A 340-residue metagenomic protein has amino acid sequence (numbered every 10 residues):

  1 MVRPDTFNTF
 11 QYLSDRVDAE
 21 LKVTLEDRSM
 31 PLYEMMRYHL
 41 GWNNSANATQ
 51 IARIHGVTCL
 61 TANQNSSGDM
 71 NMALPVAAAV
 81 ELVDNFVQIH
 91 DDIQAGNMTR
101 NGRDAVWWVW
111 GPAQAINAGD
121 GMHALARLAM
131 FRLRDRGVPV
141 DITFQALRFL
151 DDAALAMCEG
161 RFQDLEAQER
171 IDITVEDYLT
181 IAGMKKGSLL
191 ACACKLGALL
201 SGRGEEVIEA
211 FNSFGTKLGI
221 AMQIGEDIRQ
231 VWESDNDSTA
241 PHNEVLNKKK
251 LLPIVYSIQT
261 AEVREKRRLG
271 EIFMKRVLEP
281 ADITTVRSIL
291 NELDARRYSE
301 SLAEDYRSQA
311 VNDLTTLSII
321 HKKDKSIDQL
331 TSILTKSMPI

Functional and structural regions predicted by a protein language model:
M1-V83, I89, I93-W108, R161-E166 (+4 more regions): Conserved N-terminal diphosphate/IPP-binding helix and adjacent helical/loop segment of trans-prenyltransferase domains
L40, T284-I340: C-terminal charged capping/lid subdomain of soluble metabolic enzymes
N47, R100-M122, I171-K186, E209-S213 (+2 more regions): Divalent-cation-assisted or electrostatically stabilized phosphate/pyrophosphate-binding catalytic cores
T58, A126, G160, I254 (+1 more regions): Residue-level signal for inorganic ion chemistry
C59, M72-M98, A154-L155, G187 (+5 more regions): Active-site alpha-helical segments that house and flank conserved acidic catalytic motifs for diphosphate chemistry
N65-D69, A129-L147, D164-I181, K195-F211 (+3 more regions): Inter-helical turn/loop segments and adjacent helix faces that build the functional surface of alpha-helical bundle
A113, N117, A153, M157-R161: Mid-bilayer segments of alpha-helical transmembrane spans in multi-pass integral membrane proteins that mediate
M122-D135, L190-G197, G215, F273: Histidine- and acidic-residue-rich, metal-dependent catalytic cores
